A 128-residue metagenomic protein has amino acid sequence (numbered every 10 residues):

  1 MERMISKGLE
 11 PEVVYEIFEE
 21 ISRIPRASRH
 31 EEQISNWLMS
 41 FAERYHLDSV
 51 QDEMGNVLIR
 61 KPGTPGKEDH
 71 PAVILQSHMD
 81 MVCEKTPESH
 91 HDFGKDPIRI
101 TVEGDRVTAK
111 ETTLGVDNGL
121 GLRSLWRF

Functional and structural regions predicted by a protein language model:
M1-S6, E20, C83-D92: Phosphate-binding glycine-rich loops and adjacent basic patches that engage nucleotide phosphates, nucleic-acid
E2-R29: N-terminal capping segment at the start of a domain
E12, E32-Q33, V116, R123: Residue-level recognition of alpha-helix initiation/capping sites
Y15-E19, M39, L122-W126: Predominant activation on well-ordered alpha-helical scaffold segments within soluble catalytic domains
I24-R26, K61, S77, E111: Short glycine-centered, acidic/aromatic-flanked micro-motifs in structured strand/loop junctions that mark active-site
A27-P71: A non-catalytic alpha/beta surface segment that caps or lines the substrate-entry region of metallo-dependent hydrolase
K67-F128: Active-site metal-coordination/substrate-binding segment of hydrolases, especially metallo-dependent peptidases
